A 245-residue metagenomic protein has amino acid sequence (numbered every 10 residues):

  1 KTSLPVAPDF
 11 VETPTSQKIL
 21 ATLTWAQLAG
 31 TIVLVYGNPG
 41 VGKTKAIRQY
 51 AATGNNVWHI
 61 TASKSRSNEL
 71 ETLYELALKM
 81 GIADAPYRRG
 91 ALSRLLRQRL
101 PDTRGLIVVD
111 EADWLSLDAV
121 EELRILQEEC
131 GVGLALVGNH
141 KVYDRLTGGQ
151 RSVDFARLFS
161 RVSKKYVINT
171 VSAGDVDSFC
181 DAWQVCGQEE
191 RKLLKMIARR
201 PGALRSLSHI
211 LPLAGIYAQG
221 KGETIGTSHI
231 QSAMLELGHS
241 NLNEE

Functional and structural regions predicted by a protein language model:
K1, D9, A173-E245: C-terminal alpha-helical "lid" subdomain
F10-Q27: Pre-Walker A adenine-sensing motif
Q27-Q49, K64-S65: Walker A/P-loop nucleotide-binding motif
L34-P39, L126-D154: Sensor-1/coupling segment of RecA-like P-loop NTPase cores
N55-V57, G149-N169: A short helix-turn-beta junction within AAA+ P-loop NTPase domains corresponding to the substrate/partner-engaging
H59-S67: A short hydrophobic beta-strand->loop->alpha-helix junction that borders the nucleotide-binding pocket of P-loop NTPases
E69-P86: Conserved NTP-binding/hydrolysis module of P-loop NTPases
R99-A119, L123: Conserved P-loop NTPase "ATPase switch" module shared by AAA+ and STAND
